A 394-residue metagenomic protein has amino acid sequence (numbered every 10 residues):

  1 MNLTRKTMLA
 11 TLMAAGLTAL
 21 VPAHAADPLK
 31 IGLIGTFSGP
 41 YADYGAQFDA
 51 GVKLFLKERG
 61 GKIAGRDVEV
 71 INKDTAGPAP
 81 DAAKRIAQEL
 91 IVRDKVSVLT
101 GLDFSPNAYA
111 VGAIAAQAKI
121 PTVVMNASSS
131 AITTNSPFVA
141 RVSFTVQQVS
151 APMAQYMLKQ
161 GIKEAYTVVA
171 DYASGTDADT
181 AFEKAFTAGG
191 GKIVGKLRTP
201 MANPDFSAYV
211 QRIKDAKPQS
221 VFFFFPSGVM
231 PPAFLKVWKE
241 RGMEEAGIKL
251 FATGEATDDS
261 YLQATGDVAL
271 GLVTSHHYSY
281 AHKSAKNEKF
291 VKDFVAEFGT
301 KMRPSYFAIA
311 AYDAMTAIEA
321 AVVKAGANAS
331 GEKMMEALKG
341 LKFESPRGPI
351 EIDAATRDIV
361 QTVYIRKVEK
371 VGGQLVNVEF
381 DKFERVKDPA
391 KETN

Functional and structural regions predicted by a protein language model:
A10-A19: Bacterial N-terminal signal peptides
L20-A25: Sec/Tat signal peptide C-region and signal peptidase I cleavage site
L29, K339-N394: Solvent-exposed, acidic/polar segments of extracytosolic/periplasmic ligand-binding ectodomains
G32-F55, R59, K73-D81, D103-P106 (+3 more regions): Extracytoplasmic "Venus flytrap"
D43-F48, E58, K62-A131, V142 (+2 more regions): Beta-alpha junction/loop-to-helix N-cap segments that form part of ligand/metal-binding clefts
A76, R85, S129-A131, N135-R241 (+1 more regions): Extracellular/periplasmic Venus flytrap/periplasmic-binding protein
L90-D103, V123-M125, Y166-V169, K217-S227 (+3 more regions): Periplasmic-binding protein-like
L235-Y312, V323-A325, A329, E369-G372 (+1 more regions): Extracellular/periplasmic periplasmic-binding protein-like sensory domains
